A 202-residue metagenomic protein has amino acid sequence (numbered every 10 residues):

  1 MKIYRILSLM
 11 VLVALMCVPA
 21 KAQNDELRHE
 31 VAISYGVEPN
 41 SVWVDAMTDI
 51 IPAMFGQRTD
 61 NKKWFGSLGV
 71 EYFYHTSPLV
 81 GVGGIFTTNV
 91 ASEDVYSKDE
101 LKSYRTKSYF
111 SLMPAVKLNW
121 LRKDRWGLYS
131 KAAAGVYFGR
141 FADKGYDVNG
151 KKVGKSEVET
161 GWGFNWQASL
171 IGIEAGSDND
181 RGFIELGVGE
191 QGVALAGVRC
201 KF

Functional and structural regions predicted by a protein language model:
A22-Y74, R199-K201: Short glycine/proline- and aromatic-enriched beta-strand/turn motifs that initiate or cap beta-hairpins
N24-E26, H75-L79, L121-R125, G176-D180 (+1 more regions): Outer-membrane beta-barrel channels and translocator barrels
L27-H29, K62-L68, T106-L112, W126 (+2 more regions): Residues that define the transmembrane beta-barrel architecture of outer-membrane proteins
V37, Y74, L118-W120, I173-S177 (+2 more regions): Residue-level signature of outer-membrane beta-barrel architecture
V37-P39, G66-K144: Gram-negative (and chloroplast) outer-membrane scaffold detector with strong preference for beta-barrel transmembrane
W43-I51, D94-L101, F141-K151, A196-R199: Outer-membrane beta-barrel translocator domains and adjoining extracellular loop/strand segments of Gram-negative
M54-R58, K98-R105, V153-E159, R181-F183: Extracellular loop and loop/strand-boundary signature of outer-membrane beta-barrel proteins
K62, R122-D124, F183-G197: Solvent-exposed loop/turn segments connecting transmembrane beta-strands in outer-membrane beta-barrel proteins
